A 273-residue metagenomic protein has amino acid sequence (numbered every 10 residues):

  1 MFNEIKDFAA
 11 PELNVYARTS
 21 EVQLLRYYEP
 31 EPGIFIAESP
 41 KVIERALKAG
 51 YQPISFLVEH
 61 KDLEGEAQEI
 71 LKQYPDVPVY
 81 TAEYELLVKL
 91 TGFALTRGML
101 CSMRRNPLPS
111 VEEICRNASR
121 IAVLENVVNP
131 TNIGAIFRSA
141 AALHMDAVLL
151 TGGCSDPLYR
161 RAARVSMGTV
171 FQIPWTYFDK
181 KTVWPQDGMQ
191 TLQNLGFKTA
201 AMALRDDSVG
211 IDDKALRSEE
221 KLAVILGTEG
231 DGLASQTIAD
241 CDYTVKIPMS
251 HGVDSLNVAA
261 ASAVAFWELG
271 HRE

Functional and structural regions predicted by a protein language model:
M1-E66, C154-S155: Boundary-proximal intrinsically disordered activation/regulatory segments immediately upstream of a helical core
F2-A9, P78-E83, P174-W184, V245: Short acidic-hydrophobic, aromatic-tinged amphipathic segments that line or gate anion-handling sites
G65-D76, T237: Short, aromatic/basic amphipathic alpha-helical patches
L71-G92, T176: A glycine-rich helix N-cap at a beta->alpha junction
M99-C101, S139-L143, P157-F171, S235-E273: Structured adenosyl-cofactor binding patch, chiefly the S-adenosyl-L-methionine
P107-D207: RNA substrate-binding interface of SAM-dependent RNA methyltransferases
A200-V253: Active-site/ligand-binding-proximal alpha/beta "capping" segment
